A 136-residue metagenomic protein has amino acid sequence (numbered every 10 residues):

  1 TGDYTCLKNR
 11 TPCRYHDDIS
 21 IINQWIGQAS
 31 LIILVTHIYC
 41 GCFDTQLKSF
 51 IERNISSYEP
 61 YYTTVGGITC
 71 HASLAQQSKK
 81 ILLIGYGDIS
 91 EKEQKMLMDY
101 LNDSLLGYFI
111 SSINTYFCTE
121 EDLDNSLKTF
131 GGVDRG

Functional and structural regions predicted by a protein language model:
T1-R14: Local cysteine-cluster metal-coordination motifs and their immediate loop/turn environment, predominantly Fe-S cluster
Y4-L7, S49, T64, A75 (+3 more regions): Non-transmembrane, interaction-prone segments in cytosolic or luminal domains
T11-I89: Helix-loop-strand module that forms the ligand-binding subsite of alpha/beta enzymes
I89-G136: Glycine-rich phosphate/pyrophosphate-binding loop and the adjoining helix
